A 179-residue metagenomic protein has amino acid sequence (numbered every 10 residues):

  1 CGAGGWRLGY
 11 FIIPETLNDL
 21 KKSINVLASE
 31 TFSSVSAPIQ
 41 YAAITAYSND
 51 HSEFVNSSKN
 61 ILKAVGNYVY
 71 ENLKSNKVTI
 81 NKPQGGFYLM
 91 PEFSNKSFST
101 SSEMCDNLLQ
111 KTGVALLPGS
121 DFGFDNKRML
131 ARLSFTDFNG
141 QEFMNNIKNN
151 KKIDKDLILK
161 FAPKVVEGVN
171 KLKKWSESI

Functional and structural regions predicted by a protein language model:
C1, N81-Q84, G123-N126: A short beta-turn/loop motif at secondary-structure boundaries
C1-N60, Y70-E71, K155, V169-N170: Conserved core segment of the aminotransferase class I/II
G9, A43, L62, L89 (+2 more regions): Generic structural signal for small/hydrophobic residues in well-ordered secondary structure, especially within
P14, S48, E92-S94, T136-F138: Residue-level recognition of strand-loop junctions within catalytic nucleotide-signaling folds
I44, N60-Y70, I80-F93, M129: Conserved glycine-rich beta-strand-loop-beta hairpin in the small C-terminal domain of fold type I
N76-I80, A115-S120: A short linear hydrophobic-aromatic micro-motif
S97-E103, Q141-M144: Short, conserved charged micro-motifs
N107-L116, F122-I179: PLP-dependent enzyme catalytic core of the Aspartate aminotransferase-like
